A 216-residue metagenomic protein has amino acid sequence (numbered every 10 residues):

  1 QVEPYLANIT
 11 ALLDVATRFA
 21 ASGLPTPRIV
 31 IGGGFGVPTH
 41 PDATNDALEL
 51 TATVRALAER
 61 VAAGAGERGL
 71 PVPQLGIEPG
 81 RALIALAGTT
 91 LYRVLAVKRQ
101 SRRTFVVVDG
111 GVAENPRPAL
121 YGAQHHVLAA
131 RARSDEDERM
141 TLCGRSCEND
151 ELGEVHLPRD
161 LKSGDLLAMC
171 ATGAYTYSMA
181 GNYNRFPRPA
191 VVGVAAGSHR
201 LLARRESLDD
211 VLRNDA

Functional and structural regions predicted by a protein language model:
Q1-A96, G153, F186: Active-site loop/helix belt of alpha/beta enzymes
L70-A216: Charged (often Lys/Glu-rich) extended helix/loop segments that serve as interaction or gating elements
